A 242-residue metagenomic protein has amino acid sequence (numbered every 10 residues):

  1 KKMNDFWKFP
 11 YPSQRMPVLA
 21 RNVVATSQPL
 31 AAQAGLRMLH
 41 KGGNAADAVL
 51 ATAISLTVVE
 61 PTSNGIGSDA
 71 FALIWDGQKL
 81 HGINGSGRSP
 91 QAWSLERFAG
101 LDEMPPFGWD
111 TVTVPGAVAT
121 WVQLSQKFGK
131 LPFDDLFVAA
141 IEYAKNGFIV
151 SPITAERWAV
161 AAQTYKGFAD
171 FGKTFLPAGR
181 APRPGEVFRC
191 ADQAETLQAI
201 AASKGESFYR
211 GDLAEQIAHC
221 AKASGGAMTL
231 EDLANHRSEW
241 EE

Functional and structural regions predicted by a protein language model:
K2-Q33, R37, A45-R210, A214-E242: Noncatalytic scaffold domains of N-terminal-nucleophile
